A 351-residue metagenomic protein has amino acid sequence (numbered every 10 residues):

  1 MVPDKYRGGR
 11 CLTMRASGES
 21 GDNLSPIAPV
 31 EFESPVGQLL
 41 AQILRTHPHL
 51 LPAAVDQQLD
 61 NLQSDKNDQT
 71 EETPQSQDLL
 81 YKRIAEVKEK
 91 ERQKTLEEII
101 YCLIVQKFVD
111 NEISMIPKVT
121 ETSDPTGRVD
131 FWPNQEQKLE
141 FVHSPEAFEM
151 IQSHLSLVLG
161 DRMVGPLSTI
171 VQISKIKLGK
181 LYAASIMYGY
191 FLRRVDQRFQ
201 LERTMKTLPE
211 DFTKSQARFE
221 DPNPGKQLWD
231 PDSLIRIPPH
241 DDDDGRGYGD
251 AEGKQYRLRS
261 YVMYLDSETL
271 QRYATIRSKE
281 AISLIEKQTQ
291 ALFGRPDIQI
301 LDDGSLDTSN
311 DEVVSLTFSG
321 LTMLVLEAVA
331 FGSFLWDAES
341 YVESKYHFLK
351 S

Functional and structural regions predicted by a protein language model:
M1-P26: N-terminal chloroplast transit peptides
S17-S351: Long compositionally biased, domain-poor regions of proteins
